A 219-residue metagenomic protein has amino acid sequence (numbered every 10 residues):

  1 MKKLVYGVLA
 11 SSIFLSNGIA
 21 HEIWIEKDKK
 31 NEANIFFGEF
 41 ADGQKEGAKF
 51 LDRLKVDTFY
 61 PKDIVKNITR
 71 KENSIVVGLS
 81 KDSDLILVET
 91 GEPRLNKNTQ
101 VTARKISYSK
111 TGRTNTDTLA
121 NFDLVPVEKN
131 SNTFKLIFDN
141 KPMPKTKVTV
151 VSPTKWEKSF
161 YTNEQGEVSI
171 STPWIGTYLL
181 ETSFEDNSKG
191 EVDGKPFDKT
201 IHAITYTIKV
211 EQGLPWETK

Functional and structural regions predicted by a protein language model:
K2-V8: Sec-dependent signal peptide recognition, specifically the positively charged N-region followed immediately by
S11-G18: Hydrophobic h-region of N-terminal signal peptides that target proteins for export in Gram-negative bacteria
I19-I75: Start-of-domain marker
H21-E32, N98-N132, T154, K195-K219: Beta-strand-rich domain onsets/edges
E46-L54, N140-V151: Short, ordered, surface-exposed loop/turn motifs in non-cytosolic proteins
K55-I64, T146-S159: Short amphipathic beta-strand segments in non-cytosolic proteins
K71-I75, T162-G176: Glycine-centered loop-to-beta-strand initiation motif
S80-T99, T177-D186: Short, aromatic- and glycine-rich surface loops/edge beta-strands on solvent-exposed regions
